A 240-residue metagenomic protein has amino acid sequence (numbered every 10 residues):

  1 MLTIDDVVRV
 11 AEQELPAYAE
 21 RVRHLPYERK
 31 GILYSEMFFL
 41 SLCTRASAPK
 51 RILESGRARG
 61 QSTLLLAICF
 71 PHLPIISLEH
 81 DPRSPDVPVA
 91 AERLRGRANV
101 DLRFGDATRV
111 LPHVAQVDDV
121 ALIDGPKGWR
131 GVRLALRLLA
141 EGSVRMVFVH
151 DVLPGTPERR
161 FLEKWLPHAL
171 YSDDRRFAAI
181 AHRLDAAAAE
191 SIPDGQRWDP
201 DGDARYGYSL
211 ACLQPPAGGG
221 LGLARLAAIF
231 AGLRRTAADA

Functional and structural regions predicted by a protein language model:
M1: Conserved N-terminal ligand/cofactor-binding loop architecture of enzyme catalytic domains
I4-S47: Class I SAM-dependent methyltransferase Rossmann-like catalytic core, especially the SAM/SAH-binding loop
M37, S41-A240: S-adenosylmethionine/decaboxylated-SAM
